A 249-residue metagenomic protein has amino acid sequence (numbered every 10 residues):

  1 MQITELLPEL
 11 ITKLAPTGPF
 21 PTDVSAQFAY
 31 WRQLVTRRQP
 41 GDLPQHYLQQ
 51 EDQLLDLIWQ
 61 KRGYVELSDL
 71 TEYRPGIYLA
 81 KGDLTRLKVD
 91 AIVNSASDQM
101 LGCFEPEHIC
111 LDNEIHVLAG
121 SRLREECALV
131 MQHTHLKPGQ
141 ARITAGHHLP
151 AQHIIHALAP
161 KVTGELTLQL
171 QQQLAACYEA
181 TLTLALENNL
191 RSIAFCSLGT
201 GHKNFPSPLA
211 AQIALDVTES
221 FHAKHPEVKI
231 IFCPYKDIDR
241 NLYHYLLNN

Functional and structural regions predicted by a protein language model:
M1-N249: Macrodomain-like recognition of ADP-ribose-binding/processing modules
